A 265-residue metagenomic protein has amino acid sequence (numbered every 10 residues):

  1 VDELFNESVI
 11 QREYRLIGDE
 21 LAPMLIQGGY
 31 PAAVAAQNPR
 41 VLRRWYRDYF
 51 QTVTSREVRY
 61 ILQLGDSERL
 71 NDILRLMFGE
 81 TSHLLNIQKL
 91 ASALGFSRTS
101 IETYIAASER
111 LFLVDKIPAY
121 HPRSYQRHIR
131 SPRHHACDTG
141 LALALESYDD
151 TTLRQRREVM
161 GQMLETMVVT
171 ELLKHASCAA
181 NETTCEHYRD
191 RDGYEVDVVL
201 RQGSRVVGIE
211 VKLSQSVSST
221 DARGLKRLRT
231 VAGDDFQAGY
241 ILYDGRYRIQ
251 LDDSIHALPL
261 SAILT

Functional and structural regions predicted by a protein language model:
L4-Q51: Amphipathic alpha-helical "lid/sensor" segments that cap RecA-like P-loop NTPase cores
V34-V206: Accessory nucleic acid-recognition modules appended to NTPase machines
A144, S218-S219, R248-D252: Switch/connector loops and helix/strand junctions flanking conserved nucleotide-binding motifs in nucleotide-processing
S177-C178, R227-D235: Arginine/glycine-rich "motif VI" loop of SF2 helicases in the C-terminal RecA-like domain
R189, K212, L242-Y243: Short beta-strand/turn micro-motifs composed of small residues that flank or help shape donor/cofactor-binding pockets
R201, G208-S216: Active-site ExK catalytic segment of metal-dependent nucleases
Q215-L225: Active-site-adjacent loop/helix micro-motif of nuclease/hydrolase catalytic cores
D244-T265: Domain-level recognition of nuclease-like catalytic cores that cleave nucleotide substrates
